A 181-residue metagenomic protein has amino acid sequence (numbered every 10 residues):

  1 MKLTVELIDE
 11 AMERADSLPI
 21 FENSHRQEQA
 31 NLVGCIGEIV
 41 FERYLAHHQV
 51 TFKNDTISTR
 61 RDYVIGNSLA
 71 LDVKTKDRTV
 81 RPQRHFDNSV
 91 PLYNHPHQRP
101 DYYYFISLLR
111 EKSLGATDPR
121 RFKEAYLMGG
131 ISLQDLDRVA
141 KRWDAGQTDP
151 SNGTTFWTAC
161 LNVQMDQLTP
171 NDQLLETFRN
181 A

Functional and structural regions predicted by a protein language model:
M1-G66, K74-A181: Nucleic-acid endonuclease domains
